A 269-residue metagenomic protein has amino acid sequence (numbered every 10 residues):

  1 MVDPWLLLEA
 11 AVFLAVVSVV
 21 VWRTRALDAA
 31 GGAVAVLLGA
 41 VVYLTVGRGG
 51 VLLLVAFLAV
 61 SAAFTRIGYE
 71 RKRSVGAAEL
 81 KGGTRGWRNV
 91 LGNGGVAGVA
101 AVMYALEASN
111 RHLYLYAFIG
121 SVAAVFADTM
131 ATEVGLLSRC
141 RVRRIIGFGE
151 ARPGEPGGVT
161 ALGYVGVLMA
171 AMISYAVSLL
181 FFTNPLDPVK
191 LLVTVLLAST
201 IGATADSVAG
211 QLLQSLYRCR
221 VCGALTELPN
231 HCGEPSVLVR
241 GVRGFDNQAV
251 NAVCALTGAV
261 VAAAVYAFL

Functional and structural regions predicted by a protein language model:
M1-L269: Hydrophobic alpha-helical transmembrane segments
